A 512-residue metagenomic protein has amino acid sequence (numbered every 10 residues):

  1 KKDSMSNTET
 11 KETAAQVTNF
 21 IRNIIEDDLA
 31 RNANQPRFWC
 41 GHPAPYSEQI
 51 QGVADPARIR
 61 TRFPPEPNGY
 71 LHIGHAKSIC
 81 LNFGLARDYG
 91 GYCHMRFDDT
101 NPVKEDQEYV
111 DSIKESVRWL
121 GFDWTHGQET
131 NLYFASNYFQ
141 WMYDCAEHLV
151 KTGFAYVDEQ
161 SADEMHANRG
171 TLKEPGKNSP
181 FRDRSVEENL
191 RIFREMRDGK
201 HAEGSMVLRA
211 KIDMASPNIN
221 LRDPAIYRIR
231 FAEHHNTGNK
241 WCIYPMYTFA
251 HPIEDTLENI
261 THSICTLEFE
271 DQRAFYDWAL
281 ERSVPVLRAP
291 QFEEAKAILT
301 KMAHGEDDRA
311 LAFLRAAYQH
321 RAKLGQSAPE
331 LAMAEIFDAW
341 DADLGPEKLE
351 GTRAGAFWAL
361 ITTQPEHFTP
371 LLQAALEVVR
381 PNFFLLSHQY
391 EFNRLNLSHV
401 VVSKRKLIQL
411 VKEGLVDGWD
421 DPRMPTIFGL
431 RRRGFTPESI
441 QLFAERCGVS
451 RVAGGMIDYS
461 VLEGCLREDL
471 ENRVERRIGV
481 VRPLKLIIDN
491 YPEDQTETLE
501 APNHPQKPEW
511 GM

Functional and structural regions predicted by a protein language model:
K1-Y70, G91-C93, D198, S205 (+6 more regions): Non-catalytic terminal extensions that flank enzyme cores
V17-I25, N34-D111, E233-L267: N-terminal catalytic cores of NTP/NDP-binding nucleotidyl/phosphoryl-transfer enzymes
N32, N82, I113, L149 (+1 more regions): Residue-level signal for inorganic ion chemistry
M95, N101, Q107, F134 (+8 more regions): Active-site cores that bind ATP or allylic diphosphates and position pyrophosphate for catalysis
V110-F134: A glycine-rich helix N-cap at a beta->alpha junction
S112-S116, C145-H148, F275: Alpha-helical scaffold elements adjacent to nucleotide-binding pockets in ATP/GTP-utilizing enzyme cores
L287-A289, K301-H304, R309-S327, E350-P365: Structural detector for internal amphipathic alpha-helices that build alpha-solenoid repeat scaffolds
A289-K301, G325-D343, H367-A375: Amphipathic alpha-helical scaffolding segments comprising HEAT/armadillo-like alpha-solenoid repeats
